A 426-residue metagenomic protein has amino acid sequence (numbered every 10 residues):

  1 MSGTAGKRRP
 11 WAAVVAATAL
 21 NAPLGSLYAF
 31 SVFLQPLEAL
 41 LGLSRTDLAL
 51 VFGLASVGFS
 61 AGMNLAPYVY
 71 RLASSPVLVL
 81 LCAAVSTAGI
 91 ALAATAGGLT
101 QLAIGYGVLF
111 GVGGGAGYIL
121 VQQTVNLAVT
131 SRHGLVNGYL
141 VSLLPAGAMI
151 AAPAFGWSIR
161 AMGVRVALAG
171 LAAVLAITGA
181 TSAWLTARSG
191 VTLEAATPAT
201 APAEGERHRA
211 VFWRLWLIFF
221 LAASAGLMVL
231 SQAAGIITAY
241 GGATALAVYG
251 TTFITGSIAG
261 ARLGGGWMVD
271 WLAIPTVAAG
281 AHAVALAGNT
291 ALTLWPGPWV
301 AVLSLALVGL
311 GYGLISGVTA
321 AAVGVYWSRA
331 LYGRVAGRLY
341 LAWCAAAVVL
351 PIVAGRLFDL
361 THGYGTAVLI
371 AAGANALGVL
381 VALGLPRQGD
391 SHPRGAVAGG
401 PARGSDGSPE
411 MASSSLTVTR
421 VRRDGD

Functional and structural regions predicted by a protein language model:
F30-Q35, A210-L263, W267: Extracytoplasmic gate region of multi-pass secondary transporters
L37, A116-V129, L314-W327: Intracellular juxtamembrane helix-capping segments at the cytosolic ends of symmetry-related transmembrane helices
L37-E38, V69-Y70, I150, A154-M162 (+3 more regions): Interfacial helix-cap and linker-helix signal at transmembrane-aqueous boundaries of multi-pass secondary transporters
A61-L99: Conserved MFS/SLC helix-loop-helix module at the cytosolic interface between two early adjacent transmembrane helices
G62-S74, A261-A273, F358-D359: Helix-to-loop junctions at the C-terminal end of transmembrane segments in multipass secondary transporters
Q101-A116, F220, V300-L314: Hydrophobic core of transmembrane alpha-helices in multi-pass small-molecule transporters, especially MFS/SLC-type
Y139-G190: Helix-loop-helix hairpin linking two adjacent transmembrane segments in secondary transporters
I254-I258, G264, W271-A322: C-terminal transmembrane helical hairpin of 12-TM major facilitator-type secondary transporters
